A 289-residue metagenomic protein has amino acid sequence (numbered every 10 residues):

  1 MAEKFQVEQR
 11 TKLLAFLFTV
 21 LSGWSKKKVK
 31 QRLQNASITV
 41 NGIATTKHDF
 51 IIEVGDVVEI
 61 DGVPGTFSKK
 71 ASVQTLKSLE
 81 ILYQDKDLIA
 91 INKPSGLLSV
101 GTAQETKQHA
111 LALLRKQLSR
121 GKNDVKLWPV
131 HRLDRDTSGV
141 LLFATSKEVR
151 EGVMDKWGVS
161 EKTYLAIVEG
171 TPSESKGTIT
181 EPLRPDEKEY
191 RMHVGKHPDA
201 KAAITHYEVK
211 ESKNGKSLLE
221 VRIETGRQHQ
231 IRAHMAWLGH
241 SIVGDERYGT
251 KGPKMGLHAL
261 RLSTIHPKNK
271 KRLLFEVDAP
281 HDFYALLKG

Functional and structural regions predicted by a protein language model:
M1-K176, P182-E187, F283-L286: RNA pseudouridine synthases
M1-N35, P64, K77-L79, P198-I204 (+3 more regions): Pseudouridine synthases involved in rRNA/tRNA modification
G55-V57, R227, K271: Structural motif
Y83, H131-R135, D199, E211-K213 (+1 more regions): A short beta-turn/loop motif at secondary-structure boundaries
I89, Y164, S217-L219, L260: Short beta-strand micro-motifs in enzyme catalytic cores
V140, L219-V221: A generic structural motif
Y190-P198: Short aromatic-glycine motifs in intrinsically disordered, low-complexity regions
Y207: Long C-terminal interaction/binding lobes of large macromolecular proteins
